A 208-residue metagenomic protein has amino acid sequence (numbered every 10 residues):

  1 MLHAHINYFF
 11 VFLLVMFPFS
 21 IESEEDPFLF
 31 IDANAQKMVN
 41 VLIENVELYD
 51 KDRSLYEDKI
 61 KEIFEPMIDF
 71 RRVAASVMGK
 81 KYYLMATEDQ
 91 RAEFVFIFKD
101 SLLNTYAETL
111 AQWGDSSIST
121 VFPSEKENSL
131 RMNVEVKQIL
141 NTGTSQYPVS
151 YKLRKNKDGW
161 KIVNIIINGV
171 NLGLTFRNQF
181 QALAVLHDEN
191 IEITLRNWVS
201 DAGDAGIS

Functional and structural regions predicted by a protein language model:
M1-F9: Bacterial N-terminal signal peptides that target proteins for export
V11-M16: Sec-dependent N-terminal signal peptides of Gram-positive bacterial secreted proteins and lipoproteins
P18-S20: N-terminal signal peptide c-region/cleavage motif recognized by signal peptidases
E25-Y106: Early exported N-terminus immediately downstream of N-terminal targeting peptides
D100-S101, I139-N141, G169-L172: Solvent-exposed loop/turn segments at secondary-structure junctions within structured extracellular/periplasmic domains
N104-Y147, N197, D201-S208: Surface-exposed, charged secondary-structure patches
Q146-L174: Short beta-strand edge/turn micro-motifs at domain boundaries
N164-S208: Low-complexity, intrinsically disordered terminal/linker segments enriched in charged and Gly/Pro repeats
